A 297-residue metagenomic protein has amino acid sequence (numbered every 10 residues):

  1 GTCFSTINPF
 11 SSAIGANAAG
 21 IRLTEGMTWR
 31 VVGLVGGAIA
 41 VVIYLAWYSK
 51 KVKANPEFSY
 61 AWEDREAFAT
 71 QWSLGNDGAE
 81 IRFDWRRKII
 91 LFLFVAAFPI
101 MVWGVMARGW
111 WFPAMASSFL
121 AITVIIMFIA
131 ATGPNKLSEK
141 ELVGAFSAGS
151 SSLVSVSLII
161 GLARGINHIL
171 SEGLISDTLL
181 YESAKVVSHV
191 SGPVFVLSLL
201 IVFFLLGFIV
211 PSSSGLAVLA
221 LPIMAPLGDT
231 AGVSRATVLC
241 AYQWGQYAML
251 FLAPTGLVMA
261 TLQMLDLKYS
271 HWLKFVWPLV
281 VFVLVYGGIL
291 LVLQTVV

Functional and structural regions predicted by a protein language model:
G1, G26, V31, V35 (+2 more regions): Alpha-helical transmembrane segments of multi-pass membrane proteins
G1-G20, I209-Q243: Hydrophobic transmembrane alpha-helices that form the pore/transport pathway of multi-pass ion and small-solute
T2-N8, H168-D177, V194, L206-L219 (+1 more regions): Short helix-coil transition sites and intra-membrane helix breaks within transmembrane domains of multi-pass
I7-N76, A248-V297: Juxtamembrane and boundary regions of transmembrane helices in multi-pass small-molecule transporters and channels
G26-A145, L265: Long, contiguous bundles of hydrophobic transmembrane helices that form the permeation core of multi-pass
E141-S152, Y181-S188, A225-D229, S270 (+1 more regions): Short amphipathic alpha-helical coupling elements at transmembrane boundaries
G149-L153, V186-V190, A241-A248, V276-V280: Loop-to-transmembrane-helix entry motif
I160-A163, V186-P226, T230-A231: Hydrophobic alpha-helical transmembrane segments of multi-pass integral membrane proteins, predominantly secondary
